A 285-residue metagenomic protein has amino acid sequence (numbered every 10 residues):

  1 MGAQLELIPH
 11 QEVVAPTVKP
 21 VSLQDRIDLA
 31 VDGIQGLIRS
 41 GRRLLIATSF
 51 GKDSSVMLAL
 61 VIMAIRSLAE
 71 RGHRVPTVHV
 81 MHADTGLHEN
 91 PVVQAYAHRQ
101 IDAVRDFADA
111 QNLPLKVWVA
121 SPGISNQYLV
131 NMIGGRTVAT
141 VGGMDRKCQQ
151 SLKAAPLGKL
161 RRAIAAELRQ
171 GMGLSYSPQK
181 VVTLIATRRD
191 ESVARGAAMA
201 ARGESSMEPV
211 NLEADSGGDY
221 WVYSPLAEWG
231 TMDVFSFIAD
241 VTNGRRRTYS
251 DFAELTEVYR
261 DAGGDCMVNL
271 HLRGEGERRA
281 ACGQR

Functional and structural regions predicted by a protein language model:
M1-I46, K52-R285: Nucleotide-activated chemistry modules centered on ATP-dependent adenylation/adenylyltransferase
